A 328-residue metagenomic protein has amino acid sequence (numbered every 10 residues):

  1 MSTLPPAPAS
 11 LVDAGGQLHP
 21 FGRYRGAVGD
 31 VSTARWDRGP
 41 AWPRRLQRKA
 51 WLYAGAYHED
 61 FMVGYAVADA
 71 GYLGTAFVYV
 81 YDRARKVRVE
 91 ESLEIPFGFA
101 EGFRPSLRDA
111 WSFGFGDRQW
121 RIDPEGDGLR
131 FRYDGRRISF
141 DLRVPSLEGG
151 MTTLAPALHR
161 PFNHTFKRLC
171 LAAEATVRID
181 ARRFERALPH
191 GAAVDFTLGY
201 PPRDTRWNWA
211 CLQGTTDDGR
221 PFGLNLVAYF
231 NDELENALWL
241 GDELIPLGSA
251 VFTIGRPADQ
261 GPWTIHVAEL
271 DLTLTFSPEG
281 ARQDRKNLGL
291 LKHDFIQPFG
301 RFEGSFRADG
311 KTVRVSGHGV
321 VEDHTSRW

Functional and structural regions predicted by a protein language model:
M1-W328: Structured soluble/peripheral alpha/beta segments that form catalytic or ligand/cofactor-binding pockets
